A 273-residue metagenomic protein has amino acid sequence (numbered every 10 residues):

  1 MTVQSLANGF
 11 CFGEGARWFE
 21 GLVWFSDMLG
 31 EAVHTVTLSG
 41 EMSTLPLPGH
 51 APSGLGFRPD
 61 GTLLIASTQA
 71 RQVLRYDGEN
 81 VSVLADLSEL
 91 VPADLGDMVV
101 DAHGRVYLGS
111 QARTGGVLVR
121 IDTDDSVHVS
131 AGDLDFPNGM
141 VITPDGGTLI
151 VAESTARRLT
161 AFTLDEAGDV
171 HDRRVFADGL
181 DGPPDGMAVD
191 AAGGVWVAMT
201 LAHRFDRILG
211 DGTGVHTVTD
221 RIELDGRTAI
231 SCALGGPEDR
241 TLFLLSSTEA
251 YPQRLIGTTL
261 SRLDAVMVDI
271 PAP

Functional and structural regions predicted by a protein language model:
T2-A7, G40-L47, V81-E89, D125-G132 (+2 more regions): A short beta-strand motif characteristic of beta-propeller blades
L6-L22, P48-S67, E89-G109, V117 (+4 more regions): Beta-rich, blade/repeat-based domains predominating in secreted/periplasmic proteins but also intracellular
M28, T68, Q111-R113, S154 (+4 more regions): Short loop/turn segments immediately following the C-termini of beta-strands
A32-H34, Q72-L74, G116-V119, R158-T160 (+2 more regions): A short loop-to-beta-strand structural motif that recurs across blades of beta-propeller domains
V36-L38, S43, P59, R75-N80 (+7 more regions): Flexible "stalk/tail and boundary" regions
R157-R158, F162, R173, A177-T213: Loop/turn-rich, solvent-exposed surfaces of beta-rich toroidal or solenoidal domains
F162-D169, L209-G214, M267-P273: Short loop/turn segments immediately following beta-strands, especially the blade-tip and inter-blade linker loops
A233-P273: Blade-level signature of beta-propeller repeat domains, shared across WD40, Kelch, NHL, RCC1 and BNR/Asp-box propellers
